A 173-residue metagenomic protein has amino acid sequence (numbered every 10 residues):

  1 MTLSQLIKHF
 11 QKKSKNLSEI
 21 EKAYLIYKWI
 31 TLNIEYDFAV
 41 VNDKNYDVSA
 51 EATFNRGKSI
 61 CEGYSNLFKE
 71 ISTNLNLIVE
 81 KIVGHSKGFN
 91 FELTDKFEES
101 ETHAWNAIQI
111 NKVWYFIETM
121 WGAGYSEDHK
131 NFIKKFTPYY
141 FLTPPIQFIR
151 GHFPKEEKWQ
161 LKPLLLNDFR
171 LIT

Functional and structural regions predicted by a protein language model:
M1-I60, K69, L75: Secondary-structure boundary elements
I20, A107-Q109, H152: Intrinsically disordered, low-complexity regions enriched in Ser/Pro/Gly/Gln/His and often acidic
K44-D47, L93, E127, K162: Short, surface-exposed, charged/polar-biased interaction segments
N66-Q147: Hydrophobic/aromatic-rich core segments of domains that either
K130-T173: Catalytic cores of secreted or luminal carbohydrate-active enzymes
